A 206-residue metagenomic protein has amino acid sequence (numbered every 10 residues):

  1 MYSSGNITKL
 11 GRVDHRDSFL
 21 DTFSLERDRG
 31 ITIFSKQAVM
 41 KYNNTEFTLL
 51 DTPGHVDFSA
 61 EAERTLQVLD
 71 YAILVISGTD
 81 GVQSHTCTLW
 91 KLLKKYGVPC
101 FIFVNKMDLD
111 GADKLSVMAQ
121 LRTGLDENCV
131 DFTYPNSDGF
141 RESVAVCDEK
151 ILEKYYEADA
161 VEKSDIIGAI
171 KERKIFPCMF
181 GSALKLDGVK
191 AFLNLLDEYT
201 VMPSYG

Functional and structural regions predicted by a protein language model:
M1-G206: Structural and coupling elements of P-loop NTPases
